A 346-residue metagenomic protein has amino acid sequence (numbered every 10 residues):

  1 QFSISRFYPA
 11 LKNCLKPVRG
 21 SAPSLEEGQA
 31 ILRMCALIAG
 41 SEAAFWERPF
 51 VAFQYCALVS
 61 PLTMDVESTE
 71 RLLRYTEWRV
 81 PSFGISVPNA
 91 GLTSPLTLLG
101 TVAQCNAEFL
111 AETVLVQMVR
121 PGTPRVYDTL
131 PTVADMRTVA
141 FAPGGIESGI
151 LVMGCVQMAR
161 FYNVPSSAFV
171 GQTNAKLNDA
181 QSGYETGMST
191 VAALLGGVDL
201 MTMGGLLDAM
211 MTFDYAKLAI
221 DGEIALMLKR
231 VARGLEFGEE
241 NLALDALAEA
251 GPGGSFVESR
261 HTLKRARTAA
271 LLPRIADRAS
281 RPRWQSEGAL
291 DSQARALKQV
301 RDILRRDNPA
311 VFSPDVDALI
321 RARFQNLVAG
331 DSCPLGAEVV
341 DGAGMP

Functional and structural regions predicted by a protein language model:
Q1-D199: Helix-rich catalytic cores of soluble enzyme domains
G40, D65, E112-V114, G171 (+6 more regions): Short, well-ordered helical secondary-structure segments
V59, S94, V139, V170 (+8 more regions): Generic preference for well-ordered secondary structure
N89-A90, T132-D135, S166-V170, T202-M211 (+3 more regions): Short acidic (Asp/Glu) and glycine-rich catalytic loops that position anionic groups and cofactors
L98, Q104, T138, M203 (+4 more regions): Generic structural "secondary-structure junction" signal
V152-E258: Hydrophobic alpha-helical bundle architecture
A216-P346: Catalytic-core signal marking the mid-to-C-terminal active-site face
